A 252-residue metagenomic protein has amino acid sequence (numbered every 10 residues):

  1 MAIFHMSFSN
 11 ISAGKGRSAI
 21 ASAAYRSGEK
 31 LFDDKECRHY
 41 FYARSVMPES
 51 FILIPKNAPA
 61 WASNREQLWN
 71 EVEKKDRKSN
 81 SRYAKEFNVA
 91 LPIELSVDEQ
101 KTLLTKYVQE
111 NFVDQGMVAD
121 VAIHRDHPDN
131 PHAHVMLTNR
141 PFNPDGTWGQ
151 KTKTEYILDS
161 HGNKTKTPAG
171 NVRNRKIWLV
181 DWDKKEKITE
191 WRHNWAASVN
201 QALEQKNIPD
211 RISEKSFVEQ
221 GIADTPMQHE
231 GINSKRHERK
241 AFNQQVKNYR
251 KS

Functional and structural regions predicted by a protein language model:
M1-S252: N-terminal nicking endonuclease/strand-transfer module with a His-rich metal-binding environment and a catalytic Tyr
